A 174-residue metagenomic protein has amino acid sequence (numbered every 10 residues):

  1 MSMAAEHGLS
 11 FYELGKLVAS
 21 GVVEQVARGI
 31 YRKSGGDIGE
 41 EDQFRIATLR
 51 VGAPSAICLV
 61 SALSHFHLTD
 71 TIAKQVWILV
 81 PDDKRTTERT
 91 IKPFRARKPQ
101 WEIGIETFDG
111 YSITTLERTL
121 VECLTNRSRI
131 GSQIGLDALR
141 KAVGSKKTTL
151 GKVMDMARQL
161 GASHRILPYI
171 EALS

Functional and structural regions predicted by a protein language model:
M1-M3, H7, E13, V18 (+2 more regions): Nucleic-acid-binding surface
G21: Glycine-centered, phosphate/nucleic-acid-interacting loop/turn motifs that mediate DNA/RNA or nucleotide
